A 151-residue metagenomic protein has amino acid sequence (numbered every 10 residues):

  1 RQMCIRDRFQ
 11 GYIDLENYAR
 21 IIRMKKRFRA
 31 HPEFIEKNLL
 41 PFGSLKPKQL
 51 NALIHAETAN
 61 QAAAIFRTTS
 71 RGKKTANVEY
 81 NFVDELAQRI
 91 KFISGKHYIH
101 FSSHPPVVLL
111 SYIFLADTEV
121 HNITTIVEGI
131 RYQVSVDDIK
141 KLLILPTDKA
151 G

Functional and structural regions predicted by a protein language model:
R1-C4: Short, small-residue-biased leader/transition segments that mark boundaries at the very start of proteins
I13-N17, F34, T118, D138: Structural recognition of alpha-solenoid helical scaffolds
D14-R29, H121-Q133: Extracellular/lumenal glycan-associated surfaces
R29-P41: Active-site substrate-binding loop specific to GH73 endo-beta-N-acetylglucosaminidase modules in bacterial autolysins
P41-G151: C-terminal structured domains
